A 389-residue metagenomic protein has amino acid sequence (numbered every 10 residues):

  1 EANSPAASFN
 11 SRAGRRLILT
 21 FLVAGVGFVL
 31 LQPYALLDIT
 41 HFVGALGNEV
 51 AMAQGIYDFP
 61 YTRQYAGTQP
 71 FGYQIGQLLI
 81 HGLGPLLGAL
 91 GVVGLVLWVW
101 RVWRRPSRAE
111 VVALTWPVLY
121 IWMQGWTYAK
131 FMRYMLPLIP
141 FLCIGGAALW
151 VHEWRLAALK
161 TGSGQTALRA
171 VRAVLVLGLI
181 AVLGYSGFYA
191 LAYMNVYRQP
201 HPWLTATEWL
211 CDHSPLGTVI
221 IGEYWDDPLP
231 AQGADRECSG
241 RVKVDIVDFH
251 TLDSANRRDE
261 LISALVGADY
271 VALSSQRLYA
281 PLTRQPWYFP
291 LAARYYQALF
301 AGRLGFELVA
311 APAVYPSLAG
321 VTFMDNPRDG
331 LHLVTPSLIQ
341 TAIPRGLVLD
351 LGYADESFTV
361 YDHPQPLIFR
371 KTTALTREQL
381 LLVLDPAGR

Functional and structural regions predicted by a protein language model:
E1-A109, L119-A129, A181-Y185, Y189-N195 (+6 more regions): Transmembrane-lumen/periplasm boundary regions of multi-pass, lipid-linked membrane glycan transferases
L17-L22, V26, I144-A190: Signature aromatic-anchored transmembrane alpha helix within multi-pass, membrane-resident enzymes that catalyze glycan
T20-A24, L86-A89, A113-W116, L136-A148: Alpha-helical transmembrane segments of multi-pass membrane proteins
G82, A129-P137, P202: Replace "multi-pass membrane enzymes" with "multi-pass membrane proteins
R104-W116, R172-L175: Membrane-interfacial loop-to-transmembrane alpha-helix junctions, especially the N-terminal start
L149-H152, R172-P200, G222-V244: Transmembrane alpha-helical segments
P200-A234, T376-R377, A387-R389: Membrane-interface segments at or immediately adjacent to transmembrane helices that form the boundary between
E223-V271, S275-L304, A313: Extracytoplasmic
